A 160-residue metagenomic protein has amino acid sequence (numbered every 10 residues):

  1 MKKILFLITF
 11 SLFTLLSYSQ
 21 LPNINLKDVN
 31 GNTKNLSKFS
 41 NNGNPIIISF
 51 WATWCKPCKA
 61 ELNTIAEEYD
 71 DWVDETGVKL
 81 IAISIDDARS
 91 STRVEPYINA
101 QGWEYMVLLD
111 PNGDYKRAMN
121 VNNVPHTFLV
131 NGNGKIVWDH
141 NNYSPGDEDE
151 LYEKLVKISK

Functional and structural regions predicted by a protein language model:
I4-L15: Sec-dependent N-terminal signal peptides
Y18-Q20, N32: Boundary of Sec targeting at the N-terminus
N25-P45: A short beta-strand-turn-helix
G43-I46, F50-W54, N123: Short pre-active-site segment immediately N-terminal to redox-active cysteine/selenocysteine motifs in thiol-based
N44, A60-I83, N99: Conserved helix-turn-beta segment immediately C-terminal to the redox Cys motif in thioredoxin-like folds
G77-S91, W103-N112: Thiol-based oxidoreductase modules, predominantly thioredoxin-like and allied folds used for disulfide exchange
E95-G132: Short, internal strand/loop/helix patches that form the active-site neighborhood or redox-interaction surface
L129-K160: Thiol-/selenol-based redox modules, centered on thioredoxin-like and closely related oxidoreductase domains
